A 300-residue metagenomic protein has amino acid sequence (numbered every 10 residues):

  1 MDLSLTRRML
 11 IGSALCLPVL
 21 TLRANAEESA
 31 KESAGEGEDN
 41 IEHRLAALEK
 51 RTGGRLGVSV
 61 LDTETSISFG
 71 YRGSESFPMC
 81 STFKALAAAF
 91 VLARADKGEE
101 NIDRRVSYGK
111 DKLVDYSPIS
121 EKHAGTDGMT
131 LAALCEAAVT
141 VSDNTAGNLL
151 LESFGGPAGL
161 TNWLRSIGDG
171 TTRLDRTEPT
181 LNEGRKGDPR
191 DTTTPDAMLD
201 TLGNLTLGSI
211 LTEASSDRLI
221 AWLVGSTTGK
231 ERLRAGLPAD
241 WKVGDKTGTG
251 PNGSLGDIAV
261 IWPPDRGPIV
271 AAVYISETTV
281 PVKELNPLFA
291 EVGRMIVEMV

Functional and structural regions predicted by a protein language model:
D2-L5, M9-L15, E28-L48, E152-S153 (+4 more regions): Structured C-terminal helix/loop/strand segments within mature extracytoplasmic catalytic/sensor domains
E49-T52, A89-E99, K110, V139-T145 (+8 more regions): Sec/Tat-exported extracytoplasmic proteins
T52-F77, E100: Short, conserved catalytic-motif segment at the N-terminal edge
G57-L61, G70, L86, S107 (+2 more regions): Soluble periplasmic/extracytoplasmic beta-strand elements of cell-envelope proteins
S66, P78-V106, A138, A271: Active-site SXXK
K97-H123: Short, glycine/proline-biased beta-turn/loop segments that scaffold the active-site neighborhood
L113-L149, P157: Conserved catalytic neighborhood of penicillin-recognizing serine enzymes
C135, N148-L207: Mid-domain, small-residue-enriched loop/turn segments at the edges of structured enzyme/sensor domains
